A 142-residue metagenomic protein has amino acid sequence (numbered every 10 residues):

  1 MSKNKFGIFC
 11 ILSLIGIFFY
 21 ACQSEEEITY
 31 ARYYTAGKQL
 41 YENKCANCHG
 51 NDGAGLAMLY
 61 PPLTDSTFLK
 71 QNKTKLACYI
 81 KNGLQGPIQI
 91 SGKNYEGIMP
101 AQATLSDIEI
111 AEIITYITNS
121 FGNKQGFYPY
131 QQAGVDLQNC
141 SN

Functional and structural regions predicted by a protein language model:
M1-Y20: Sec-dependent bacterial lipoprotein signal peptides
C22-L40: Electrostatic cytochrome c docking/interface patches
E25, N51-D52: Cys/His-rich metal-chelating microdomains
G37-N51, M99, I113-I117: The canonical Cys-X-X-Cys-His
M58-T64, Q85-Q138: Axial heme c-ligation environment in periplasmic c-type cytochrome domains
T67-N72, A77: Conserved helix-turn-beta segment immediately C-terminal to the redox Cys motif in thioredoxin-like folds
S141-N142: Short, solvent-exposed mixed-charge patches
